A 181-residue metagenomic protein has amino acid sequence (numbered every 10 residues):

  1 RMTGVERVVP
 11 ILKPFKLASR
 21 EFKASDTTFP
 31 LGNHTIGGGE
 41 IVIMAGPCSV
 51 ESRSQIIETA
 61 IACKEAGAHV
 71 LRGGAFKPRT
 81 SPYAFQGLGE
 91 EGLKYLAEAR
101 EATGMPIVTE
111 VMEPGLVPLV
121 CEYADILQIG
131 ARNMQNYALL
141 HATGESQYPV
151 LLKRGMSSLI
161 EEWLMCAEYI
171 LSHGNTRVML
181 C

Functional and structural regions predicted by a protein language model:
R1-I43: Non-catalytic terminal accessory/regulatory regions of metabolic enzymes
E40-E58, S81-G87, P106-E110, A131: Active-site mouth loops of central-metabolism enzymes
V42-P47, H69-G73, I107-E110, D125-I129 (+2 more regions): Hydrophobic faces of well-ordered beta-strands that scaffold small-molecule active sites in alpha/beta enzyme cores
S52-A60, G115-Y123, I160-C166: Catalytic cores of alpha/beta
E58-G74: Catalytic domains of carbohydrate-active enzymes, especially glycoside hydrolases
R72-E91: Glycine-rich, proline-tolerant flexible connector loops at the mouths of alpha/beta enzymes
A75-R79, R132-C181: Conserved anion-binding
F85-T109, A142-P149: Alpha-helix-loop-beta-strand connector modules within alpha/beta enzyme cores
